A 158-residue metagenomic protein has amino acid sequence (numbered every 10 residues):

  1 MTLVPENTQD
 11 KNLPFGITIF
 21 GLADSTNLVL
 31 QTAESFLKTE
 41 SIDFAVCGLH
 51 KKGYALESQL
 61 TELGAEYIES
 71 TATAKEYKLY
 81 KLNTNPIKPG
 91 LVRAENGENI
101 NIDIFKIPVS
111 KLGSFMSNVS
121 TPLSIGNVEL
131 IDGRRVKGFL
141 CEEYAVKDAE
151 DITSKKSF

Functional and structural regions predicted by a protein language model:
M1-I42, K81-N83, K88, V92 (+3 more regions): Glycine-rich, small-residue loops and helix-cap segments that act as flexible hinges at active-site edges
I42-C47, K51-K52: GGW-centered surface loops in extracellular recognition modules
L56-T73: Short Gly/aromatic-enriched secondary-structure transition segments
T71-E98, F105: Basic, polyanion-binding surface patches
L91-R134: Mid-chain, well-packed structural core segment of small domains
D132-F158: C-terminal edge-of-domain segments
